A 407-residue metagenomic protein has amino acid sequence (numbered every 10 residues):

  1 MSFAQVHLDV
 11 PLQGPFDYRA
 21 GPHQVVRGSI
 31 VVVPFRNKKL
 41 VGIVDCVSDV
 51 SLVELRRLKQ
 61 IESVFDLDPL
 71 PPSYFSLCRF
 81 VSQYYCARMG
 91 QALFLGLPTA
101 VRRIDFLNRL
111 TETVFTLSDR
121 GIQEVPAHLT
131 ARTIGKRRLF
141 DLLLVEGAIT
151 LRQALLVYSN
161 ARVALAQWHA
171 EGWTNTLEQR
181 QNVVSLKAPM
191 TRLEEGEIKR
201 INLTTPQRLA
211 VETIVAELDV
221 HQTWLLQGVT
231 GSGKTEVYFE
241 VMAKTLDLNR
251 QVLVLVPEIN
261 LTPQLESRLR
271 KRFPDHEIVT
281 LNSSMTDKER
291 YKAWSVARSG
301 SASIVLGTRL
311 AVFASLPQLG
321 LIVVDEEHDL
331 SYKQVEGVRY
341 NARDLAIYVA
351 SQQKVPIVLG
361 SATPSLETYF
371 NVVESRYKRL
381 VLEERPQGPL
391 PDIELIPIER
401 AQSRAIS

Functional and structural regions predicted by a protein language model:
M1-S361, T368, V373-P389: Accessory, non-ATPase domains that flank or precede helicase/AAA+ motor cores in DNA-metabolism machines
M242-A243, I398-S407: Conserved interdomain hinge at the start of the Helicase C-terminal
P389-P397, A401: N-terminal cationic and glycine-rich segments that engage phosphates or anionic surfaces
